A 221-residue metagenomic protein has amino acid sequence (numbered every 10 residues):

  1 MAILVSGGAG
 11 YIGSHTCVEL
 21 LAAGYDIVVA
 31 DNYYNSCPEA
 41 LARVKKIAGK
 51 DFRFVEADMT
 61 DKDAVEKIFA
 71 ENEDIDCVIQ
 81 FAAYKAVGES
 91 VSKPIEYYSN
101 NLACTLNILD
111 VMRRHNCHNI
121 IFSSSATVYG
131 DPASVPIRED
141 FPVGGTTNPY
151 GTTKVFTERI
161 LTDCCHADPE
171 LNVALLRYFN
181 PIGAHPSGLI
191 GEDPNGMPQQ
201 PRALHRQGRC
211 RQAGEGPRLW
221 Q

Functional and structural regions predicted by a protein language model:
M1-P186: N-terminal Rossmann-like NAD(P)+-binding domain of SDR-like oxidoreductases, especially those catalyzing
S90, P142-V143, F179-P194, Q200-Q221: A conserved pocket-lining segment of Rossmann-fold NAD(P)-dependent short-chain dehydrogenase/reductase
